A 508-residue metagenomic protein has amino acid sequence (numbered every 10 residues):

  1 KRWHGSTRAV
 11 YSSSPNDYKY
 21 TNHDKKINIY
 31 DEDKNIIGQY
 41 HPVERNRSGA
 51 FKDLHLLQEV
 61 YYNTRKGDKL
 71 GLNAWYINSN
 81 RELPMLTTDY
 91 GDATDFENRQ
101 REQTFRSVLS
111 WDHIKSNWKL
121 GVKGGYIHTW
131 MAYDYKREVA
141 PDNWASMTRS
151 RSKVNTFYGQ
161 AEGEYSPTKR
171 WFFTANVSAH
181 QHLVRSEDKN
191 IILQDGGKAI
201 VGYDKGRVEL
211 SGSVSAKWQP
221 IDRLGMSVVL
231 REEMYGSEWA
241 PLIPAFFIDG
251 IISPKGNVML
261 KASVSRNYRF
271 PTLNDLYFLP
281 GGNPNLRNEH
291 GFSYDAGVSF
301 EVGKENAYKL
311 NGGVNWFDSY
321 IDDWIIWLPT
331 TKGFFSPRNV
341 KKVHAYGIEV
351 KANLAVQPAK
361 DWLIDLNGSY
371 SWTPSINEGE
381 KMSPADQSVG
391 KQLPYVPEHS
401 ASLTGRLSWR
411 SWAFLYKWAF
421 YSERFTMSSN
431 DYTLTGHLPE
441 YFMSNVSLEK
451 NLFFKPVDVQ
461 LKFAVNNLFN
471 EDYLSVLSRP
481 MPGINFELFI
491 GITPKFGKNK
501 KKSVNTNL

Functional and structural regions predicted by a protein language model:
K1-S13, K26-N80, R101-N117, P167-F173 (+1 more regions): Transmembrane beta-barrel wall of Gram-negative outer-membrane proteins
R2, N117-Y135, S253, M259-K261 (+3 more regions): Membrane-embedded beta-barrel scaffold of Gram-negative outer-membrane proteins
Y11-P15, Y76-N80, K115, Y126-W130 (+13 more regions): Transmembrane beta-strands of outer-membrane beta-barrel pores
S14, Y20, F420-S429, P439 (+1 more regions): C-terminal beta-signal and adjacent terminal beta-strands/loops of Gram-negative outer-membrane beta-barrel proteins
Y18, R47-D53, G67-L120, Y126-N155: Flexible loop and strand-edge segments within Gram-negative outer membrane beta-barrel domains
Q100-E102, Y126, E138-S227, P394 (+1 more regions): Outer-membrane beta-barrel transmembrane domain signature of Gram-negative proteins, especially the mid-to-C-terminal
W130-A132, G236-L242, I252-D295, W316-V340 (+4 more regions): Surface-exposed extracellular loop regions of Gram-negative outer-membrane beta-barrel proteins, predominantly
Q219-L224, W316-Y320, N339-M427, D458 (+1 more regions): Gram-negative outer-membrane beta-barrel transporters
